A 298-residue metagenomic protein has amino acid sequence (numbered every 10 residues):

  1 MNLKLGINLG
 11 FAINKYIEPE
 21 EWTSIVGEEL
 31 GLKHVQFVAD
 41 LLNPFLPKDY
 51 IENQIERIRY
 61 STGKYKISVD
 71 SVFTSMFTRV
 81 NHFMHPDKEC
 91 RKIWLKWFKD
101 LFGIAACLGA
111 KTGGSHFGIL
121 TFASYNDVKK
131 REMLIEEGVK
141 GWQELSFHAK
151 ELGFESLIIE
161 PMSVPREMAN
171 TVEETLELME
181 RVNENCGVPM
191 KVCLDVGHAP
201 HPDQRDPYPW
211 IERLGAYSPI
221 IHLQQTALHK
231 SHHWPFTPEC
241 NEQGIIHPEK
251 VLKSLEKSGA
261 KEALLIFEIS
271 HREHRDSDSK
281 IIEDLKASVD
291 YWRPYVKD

Functional and structural regions predicted by a protein language model:
M1-L9, I13-G31, E56, G63 (+3 more regions): Histidine-acidic metal/acid-base catalytic patches
N2-L5, S68-D70, P86: Mobile, glycine- and charge-enriched loop segments and immediately flanking short secondary-structure elements within
N8-F11, V26-E52: N-terminal substrate-binding region of glycoside hydrolase catalytic domains
F11-I13, A39-L41, S75-T78, I119-T121 (+4 more regions): Active-site-proximal loop/turn and secondary-structure-junction residues that shape catalytic pockets, frequently
Q36-F37, V69-T74, A110-G118, F154-E160 (+1 more regions): Short beta-strand segments at enzyme active-site cores
N43-E52, M76-K96, I119-M133, H233-C240 (+1 more regions): Surface-exposed, active-site-proximal loop segments in enzymatic domains
K48-K66: Aromatic-lined substrate-binding rim segments of carbohydrate-active enzymes
K64, N81-K191, D284: Active-site acidic/histidine proton-transfer and metal-coordination neighborhood in alpha/beta enzyme cores
